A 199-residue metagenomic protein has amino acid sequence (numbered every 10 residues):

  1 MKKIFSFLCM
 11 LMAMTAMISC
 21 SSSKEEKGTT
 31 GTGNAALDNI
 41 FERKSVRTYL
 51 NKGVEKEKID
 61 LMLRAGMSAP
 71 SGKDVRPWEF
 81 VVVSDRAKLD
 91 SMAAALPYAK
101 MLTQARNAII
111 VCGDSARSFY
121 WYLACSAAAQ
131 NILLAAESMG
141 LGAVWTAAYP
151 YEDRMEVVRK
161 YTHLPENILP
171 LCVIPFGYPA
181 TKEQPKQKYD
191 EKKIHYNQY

Functional and structural regions predicted by a protein language model:
I4-C9, I18-Y199: Acidic, surface-exposed loops and disordered segments
